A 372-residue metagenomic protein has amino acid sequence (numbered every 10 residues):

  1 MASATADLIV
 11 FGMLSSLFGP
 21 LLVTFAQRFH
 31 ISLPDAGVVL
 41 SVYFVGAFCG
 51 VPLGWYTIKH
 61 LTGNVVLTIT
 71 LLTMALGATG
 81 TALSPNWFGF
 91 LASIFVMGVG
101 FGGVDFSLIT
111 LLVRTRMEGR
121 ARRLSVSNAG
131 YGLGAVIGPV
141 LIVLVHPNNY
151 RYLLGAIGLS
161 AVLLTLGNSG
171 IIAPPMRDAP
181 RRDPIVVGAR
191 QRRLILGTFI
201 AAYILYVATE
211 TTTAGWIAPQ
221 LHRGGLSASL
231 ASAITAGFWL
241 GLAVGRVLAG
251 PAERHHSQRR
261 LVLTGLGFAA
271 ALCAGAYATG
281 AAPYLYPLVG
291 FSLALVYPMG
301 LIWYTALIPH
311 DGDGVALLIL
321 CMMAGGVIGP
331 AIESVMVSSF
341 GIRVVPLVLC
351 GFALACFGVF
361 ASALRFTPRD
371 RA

Functional and structural regions predicted by a protein language model:
F18-G19, R193-V244: Extracytoplasmic gate region of multi-pass secondary transporters
H30, T62, L83-F88, M117 (+1 more regions): Helix-breaking motifs and short loop linkers at transmembrane-helix boundaries and internal kinks in secondary membrane
F48-P85: Conserved MFS/SLC helix-loop-helix module at the cytosolic interface between two early adjacent transmembrane helices
G50-T62, H146, G245-S257, V337: Helix-to-loop junctions at the C-terminal end of transmembrane segments in multipass secondary transporters
S93-G130: Cytoplasmic helix-loop-helix junction between adjacent transmembrane helices in 12-TM secondary transporters
G103-R116, L295-P309: Intracellular juxtamembrane helix-capping segments at the cytosolic ends of symmetry-related transmembrane helices
E118-G119, V126-A173: Helix-loop-helix hairpin linking two adjacent transmembrane segments in secondary transporters
H256-G300: C-terminal transmembrane helical hairpin of 12-TM major facilitator-type secondary transporters
